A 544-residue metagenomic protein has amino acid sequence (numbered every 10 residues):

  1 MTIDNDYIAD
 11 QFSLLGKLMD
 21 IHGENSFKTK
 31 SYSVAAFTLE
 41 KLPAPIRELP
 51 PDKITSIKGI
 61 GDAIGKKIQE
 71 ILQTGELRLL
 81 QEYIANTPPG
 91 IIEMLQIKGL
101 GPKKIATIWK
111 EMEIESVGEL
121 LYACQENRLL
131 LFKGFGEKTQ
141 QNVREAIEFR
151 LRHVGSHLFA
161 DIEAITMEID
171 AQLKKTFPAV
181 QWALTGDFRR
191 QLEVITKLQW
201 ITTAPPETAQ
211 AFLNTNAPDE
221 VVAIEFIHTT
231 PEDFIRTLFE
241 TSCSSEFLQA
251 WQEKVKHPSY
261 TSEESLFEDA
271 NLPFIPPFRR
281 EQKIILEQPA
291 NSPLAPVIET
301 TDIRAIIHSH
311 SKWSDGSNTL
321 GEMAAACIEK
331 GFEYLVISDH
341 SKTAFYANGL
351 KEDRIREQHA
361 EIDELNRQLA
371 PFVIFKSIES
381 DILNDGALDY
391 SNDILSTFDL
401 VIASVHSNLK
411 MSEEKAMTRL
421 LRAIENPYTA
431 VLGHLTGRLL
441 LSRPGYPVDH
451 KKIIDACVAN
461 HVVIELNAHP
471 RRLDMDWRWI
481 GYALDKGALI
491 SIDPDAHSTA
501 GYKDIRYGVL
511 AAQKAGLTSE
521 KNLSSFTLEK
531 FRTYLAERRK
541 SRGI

Functional and structural regions predicted by a protein language model:
M1-E24: Charged, compositionally biased N-terminal leader segments and the immediate start of the first structured element
D4, E24, I60, N86 (+13 more regions): Catalytic cores of large soluble enzymes that bind and process phosphate-bearing ligands
G16, K28-L198, T202-R236, W251-F274 (+2 more regions): Accessory alpha-helical DNA-binding modules that contact the DNA backbone or grooves
I21-H22, R78-L79, T241: Short, polar/flexible loop-turn hinges at active-site or ligand-entry regions and domain interfaces
L184-D187, A305-S309, E379: Two-metal-ion RNase H-like nuclease active-site motif
Q191-S311, S317-G331, V336-I337, K342-F372 (+1 more regions): Charged catalytic cores and adjacent phosphate/nucleic-acid-binding surfaces used for phosphate/nucleic-acid chemistry
S377-S380, Y507: Active-site catalytic microenvironments in core metabolic enzymes, especially phosphate/sugar-handling
